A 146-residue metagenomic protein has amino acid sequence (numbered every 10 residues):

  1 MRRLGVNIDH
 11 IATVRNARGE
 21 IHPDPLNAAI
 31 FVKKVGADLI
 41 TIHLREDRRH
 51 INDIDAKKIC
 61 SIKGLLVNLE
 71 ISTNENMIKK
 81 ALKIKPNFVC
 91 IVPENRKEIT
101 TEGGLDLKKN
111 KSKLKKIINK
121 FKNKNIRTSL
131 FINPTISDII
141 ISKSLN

Functional and structural regions predicted by a protein language model:
M1-P86, S144: Conserved N-terminal beta1-alpha1 strand-loop-helix module at the mouth
N76-M77, I84-N146: Conserved anion-binding
